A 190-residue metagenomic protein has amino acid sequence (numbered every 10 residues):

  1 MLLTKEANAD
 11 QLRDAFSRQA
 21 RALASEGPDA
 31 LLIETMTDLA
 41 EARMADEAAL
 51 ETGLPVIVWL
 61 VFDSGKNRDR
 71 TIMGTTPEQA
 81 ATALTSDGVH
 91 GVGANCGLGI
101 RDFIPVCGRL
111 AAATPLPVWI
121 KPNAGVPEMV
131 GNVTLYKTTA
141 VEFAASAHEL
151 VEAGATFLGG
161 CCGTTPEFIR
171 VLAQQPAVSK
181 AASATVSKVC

Functional and structural regions predicted by a protein language model:
M1-C190: Domain-level signal for soluble alpha/beta catalytic cores
